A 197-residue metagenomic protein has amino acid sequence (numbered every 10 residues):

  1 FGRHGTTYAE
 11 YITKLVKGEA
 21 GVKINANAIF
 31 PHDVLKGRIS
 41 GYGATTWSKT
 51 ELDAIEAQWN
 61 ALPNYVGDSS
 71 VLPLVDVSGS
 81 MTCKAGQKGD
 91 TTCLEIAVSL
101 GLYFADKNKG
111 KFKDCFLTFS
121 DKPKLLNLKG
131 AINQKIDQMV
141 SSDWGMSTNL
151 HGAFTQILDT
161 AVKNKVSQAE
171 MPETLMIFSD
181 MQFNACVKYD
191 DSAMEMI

Functional and structural regions predicted by a protein language model:
F1-I96, D106-I197: Long lumenal/extracellular ectodomains of secretory and single-pass membrane proteins
